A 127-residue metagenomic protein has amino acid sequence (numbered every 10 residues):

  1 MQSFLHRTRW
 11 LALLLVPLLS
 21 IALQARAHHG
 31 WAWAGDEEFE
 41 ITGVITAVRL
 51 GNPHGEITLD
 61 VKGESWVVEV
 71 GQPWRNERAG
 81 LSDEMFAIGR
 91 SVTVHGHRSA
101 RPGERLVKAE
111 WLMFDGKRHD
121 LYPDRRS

Functional and structural regions predicted by a protein language model:
Q2-A12: Bacterial N-terminal signal peptides that target proteins for export
L11-A22: Bacterial N-terminal signal peptides
A25-F39: Short boundary/loop segments of OB/S1/cold-shock single-stranded nucleic-acid-binding domains
G43-I45: Conserved hydrophobic positions within beta-strands
G51-D60: Short aromatic-glycine-enriched beta-strand elements
E64-P73: A short macromolecule-binding patch
R78-V94: Short nucleic-acid-contacting surface segments enriched for D/E, G, S/T with interspersed K/R
S99-P123: OB-fold/S1-family single-stranded nucleic acid-binding modules
